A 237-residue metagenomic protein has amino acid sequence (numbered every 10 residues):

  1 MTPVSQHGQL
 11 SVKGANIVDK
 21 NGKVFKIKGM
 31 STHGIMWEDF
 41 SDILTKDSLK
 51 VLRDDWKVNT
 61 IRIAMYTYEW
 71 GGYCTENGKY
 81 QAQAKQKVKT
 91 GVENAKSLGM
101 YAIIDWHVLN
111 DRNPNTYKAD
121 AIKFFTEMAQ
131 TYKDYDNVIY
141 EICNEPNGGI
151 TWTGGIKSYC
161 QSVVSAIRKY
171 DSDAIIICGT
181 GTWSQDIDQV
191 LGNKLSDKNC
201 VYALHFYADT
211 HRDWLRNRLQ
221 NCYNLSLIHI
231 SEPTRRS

Functional and structural regions predicted by a protein language model:
M1-T60, G78: N-terminal carbohydrate-binding accessory modules
L10, G34, S41, Y101 (+4 more regions): Extracellular glycoside hydrolase catalytic/binding regions
D19, D105, E232: Acidic active-site catalytic centers that drive phospho-/nucleotidyl reactions and related ester hydrolyses
K23, K28, L52, Y66-Y68 (+2 more regions): Localized chelating/binding microdomains that coordinate divalent metal ions or stabilize phosphate-bearing
K26-G29, T60-R62, I103, I139 (+1 more regions): Short hydrophobic-acidic sequence motifs that mark active-site Asp/Glu residues
M36, C74-A82, V108-N115, C143-I150 (+1 more regions): The substrate-binding groove and active-site-proximal loops of carbohydrate-active enzymes, especially glycoside
T45-L109, D120-K123, R168: Aromatic-lined substrate-binding rim segments of carbohydrate-active enzymes
W70, R112, Q185-D186: Generic structural signal for helix capping and beta-alpha/helix-loop junctions
